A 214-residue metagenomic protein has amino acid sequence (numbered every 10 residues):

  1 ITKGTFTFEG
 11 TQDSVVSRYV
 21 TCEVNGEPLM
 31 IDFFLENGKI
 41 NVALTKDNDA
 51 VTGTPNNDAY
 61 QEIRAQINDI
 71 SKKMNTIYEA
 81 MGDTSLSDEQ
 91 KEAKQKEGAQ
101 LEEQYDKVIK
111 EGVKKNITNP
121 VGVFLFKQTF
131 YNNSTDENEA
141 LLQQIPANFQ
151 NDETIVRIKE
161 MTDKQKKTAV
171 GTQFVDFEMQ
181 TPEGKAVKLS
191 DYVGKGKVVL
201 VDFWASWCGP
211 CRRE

Functional and structural regions predicted by a protein language model:
I1-K107: A non-transmembrane, solvent-exposed segment enriched in polar/low-complexity residues
N41-T45, E111, F149-K166: Short, structured interface segments
N75, I117-Q128: Amphipathic alpha-helical repeat scaffolds of TPR domains
A99-T118, D136-A140: Amphipathic alpha-helical coiled-coil segments
K115, N119, N132, N148-I155: Short solvent-exposed coil/turn linkers within tandem alpha-helical repeat scaffolds
D136-A147, Q173-M179: Alpha-helical repeat scaffolds
R157-D191: N-terminal "domain-start" segment that seeds a small globular fold
K197-V199, F203-E214: Conserved redox-active cysteine motifs that mediate thiol-disulfide chemistry, especially di-cysteine Cys-X(1-2)-Cys
